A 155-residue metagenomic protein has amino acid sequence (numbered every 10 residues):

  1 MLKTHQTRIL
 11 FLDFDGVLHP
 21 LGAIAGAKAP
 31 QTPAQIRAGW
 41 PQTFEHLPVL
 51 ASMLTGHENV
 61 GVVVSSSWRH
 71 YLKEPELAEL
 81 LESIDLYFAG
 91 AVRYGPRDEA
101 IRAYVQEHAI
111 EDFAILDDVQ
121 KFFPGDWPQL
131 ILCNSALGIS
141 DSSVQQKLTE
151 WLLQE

Functional and structural regions predicted by a protein language model:
M1-L2, Q106: A general structural signal for short secondary-structure junctions and capping/turn motifs
K3-G95: Alpha-helical substrate-recognition element adjacent to the catalytic core
P75-E155: C-terminal cap/substrate-recognition subdomain and adjoining C-terminal extension of metal-dependent phosphatase-like
